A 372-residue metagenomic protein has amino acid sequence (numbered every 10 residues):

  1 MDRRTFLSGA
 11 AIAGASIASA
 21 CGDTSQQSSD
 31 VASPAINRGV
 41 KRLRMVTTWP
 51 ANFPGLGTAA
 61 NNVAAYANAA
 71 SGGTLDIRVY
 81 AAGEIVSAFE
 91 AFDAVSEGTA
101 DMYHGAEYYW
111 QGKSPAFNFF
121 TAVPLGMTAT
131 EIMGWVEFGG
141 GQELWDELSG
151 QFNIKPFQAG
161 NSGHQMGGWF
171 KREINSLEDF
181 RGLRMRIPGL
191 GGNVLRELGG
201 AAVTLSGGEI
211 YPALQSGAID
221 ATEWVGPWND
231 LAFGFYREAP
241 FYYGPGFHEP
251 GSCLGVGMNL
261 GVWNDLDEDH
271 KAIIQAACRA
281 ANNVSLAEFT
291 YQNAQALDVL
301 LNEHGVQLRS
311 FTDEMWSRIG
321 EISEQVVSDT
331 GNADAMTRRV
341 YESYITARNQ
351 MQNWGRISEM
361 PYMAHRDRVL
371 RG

Functional and structural regions predicted by a protein language model:
D2-I132, S149-G372: N-terminal secretory/targeting leader peptides
I132-Q142: A gly/proline- and charged-residue-enriched helix-loop-helix capping module
W145-D146: Short secondary-structure capping/junction motifs at helix and strand boundaries
